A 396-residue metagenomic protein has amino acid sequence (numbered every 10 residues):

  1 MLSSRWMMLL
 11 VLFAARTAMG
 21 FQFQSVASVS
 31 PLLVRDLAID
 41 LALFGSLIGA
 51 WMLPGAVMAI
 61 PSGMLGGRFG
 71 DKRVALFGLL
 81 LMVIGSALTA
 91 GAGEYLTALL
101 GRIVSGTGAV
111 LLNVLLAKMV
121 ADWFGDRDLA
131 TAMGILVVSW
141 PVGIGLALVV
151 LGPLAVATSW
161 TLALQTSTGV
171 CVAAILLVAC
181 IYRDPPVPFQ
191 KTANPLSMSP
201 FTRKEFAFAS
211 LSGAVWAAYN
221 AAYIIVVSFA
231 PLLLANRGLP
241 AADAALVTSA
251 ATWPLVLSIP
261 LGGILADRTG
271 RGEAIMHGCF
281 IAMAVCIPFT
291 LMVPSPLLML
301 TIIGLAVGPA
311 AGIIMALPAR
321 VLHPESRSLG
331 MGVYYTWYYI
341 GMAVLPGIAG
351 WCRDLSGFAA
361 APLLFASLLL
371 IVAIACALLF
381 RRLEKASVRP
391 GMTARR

Functional and structural regions predicted by a protein language model:
Q24, M52-I60, I144-G145, T252-P260 (+1 more regions): Residue-level signature of mid-helix packing/kink "hotspots" within the transmembrane helices of 12-pass Major
V26-A27, F208-T252, V256-I259: Extracytoplasmic gate region of multi-pass secondary transporters
V57-G93: Conserved MFS/SLC helix-loop-helix module at the cytosolic interface between two early adjacent transmembrane helices
R68-G78, D267-F280: Cytoplasmic membrane-interface "Motif A"-like loop-to-helix N-cap segments of 12-TM Major Facilitator Superfamily
T97, I135-Y182: Helix-loop-helix hairpin linking two adjacent transmembrane segments in secondary transporters
G101-S139: Cytoplasmic helix-loop-helix junction between adjacent transmembrane helices in 12-TM secondary transporters
G272-I314: C-terminal transmembrane helical hairpin of 12-TM major facilitator-type secondary transporters
V321-F358: A late C-terminal transmembrane helix in Major Facilitator Superfamily
